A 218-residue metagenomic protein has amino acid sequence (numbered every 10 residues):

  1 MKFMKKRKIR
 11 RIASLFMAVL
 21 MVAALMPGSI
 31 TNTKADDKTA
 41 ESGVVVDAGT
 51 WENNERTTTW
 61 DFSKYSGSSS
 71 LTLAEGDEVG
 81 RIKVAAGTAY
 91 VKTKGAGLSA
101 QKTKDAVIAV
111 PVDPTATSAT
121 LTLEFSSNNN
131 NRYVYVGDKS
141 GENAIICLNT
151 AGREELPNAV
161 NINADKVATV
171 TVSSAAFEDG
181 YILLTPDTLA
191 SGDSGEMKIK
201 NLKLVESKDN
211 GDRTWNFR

Functional and structural regions predicted by a protein language model:
R10-V22: Sec-dependent N-terminal signal peptides
A23-N32: C-terminal segment of classical bacterial N-terminal signal peptides
A35-V79, S207-R218: Extracellular carbohydrate-recognition regions
T88-T120, N130-N131, K166-T169, E196-I199: Short beta-strands within extracellular/lumenal beta-sheet-rich domains
N131-C147: Short, surface-exposed beta-strand/strand-loop-strand elements in extracellular ectodomains
N143-F177: Extracellular carbohydrate recognition and processing domains and analogous Trp-centered ligand-binding platforms
L183-G195: Short beta-strand-plus-loop segments that form exposed binding edges in beta-rich domains
K200-L204: Extracellular beta-strand elements of beta-rich domains used for carbohydrate recognition/degradation or cell-matrix
